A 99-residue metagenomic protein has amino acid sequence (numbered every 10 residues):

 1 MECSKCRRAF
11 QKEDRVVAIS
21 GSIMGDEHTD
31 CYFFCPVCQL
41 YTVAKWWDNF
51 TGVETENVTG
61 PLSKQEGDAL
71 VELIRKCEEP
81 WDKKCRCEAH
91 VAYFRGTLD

Functional and structural regions predicted by a protein language model:
M1-H28, Y32, A44-F50, G60-D68: Short recognition patches in nucleic-acid-associated and regulatory proteins
C6, C31, C35, C77 (+1 more regions): Generic recognition of cysteine residues
C6-A9, C38-Y41, H90: Cys/His-rich metal-chelating microdomains
F33-Q39, D68-L73: Short Fe-S-cluster ligation motifs
W47-D99: Short, intrinsically disordered terminal segments enriched in charged and Pro/Gly residues
